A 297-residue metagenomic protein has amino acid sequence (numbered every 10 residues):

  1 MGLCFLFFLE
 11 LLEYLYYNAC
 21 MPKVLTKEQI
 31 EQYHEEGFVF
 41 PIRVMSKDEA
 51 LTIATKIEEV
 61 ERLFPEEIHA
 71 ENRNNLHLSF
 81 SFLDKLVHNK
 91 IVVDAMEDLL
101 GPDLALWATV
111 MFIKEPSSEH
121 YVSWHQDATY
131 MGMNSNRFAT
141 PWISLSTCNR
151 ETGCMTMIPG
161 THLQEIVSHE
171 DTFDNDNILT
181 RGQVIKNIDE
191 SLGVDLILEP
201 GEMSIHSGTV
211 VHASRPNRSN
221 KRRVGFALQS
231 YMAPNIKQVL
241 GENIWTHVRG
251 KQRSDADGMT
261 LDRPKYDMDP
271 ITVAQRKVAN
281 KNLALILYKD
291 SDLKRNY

Functional and structural regions predicted by a protein language model:
L3-E35, V273, Y288-Y297: Fe(II)/2-oxoglutarate
M21-M133, H169-E170: Non-heme Fe(II)-dependent double-stranded beta-helix
L63, V210-V211, R215-Y297: Non-heme Fe(II)/2-oxoglutarate
P102, A128-M133, I143-C154, G160-H162: Active-site region of the double-stranded beta-helix
Y121-T129, I205-R215, M232: Histidine-centered catalytic micro-motifs
Q126-F138, S191-L192, L198, K221-R222: A short beta-loop-beta micro-motif enriched in histidine and acidic residues
G132-R150, I197, L228-M232: Short, conserved beta-strand element in jelly-roll/cupin
R150-R215: Double-stranded beta-helix
